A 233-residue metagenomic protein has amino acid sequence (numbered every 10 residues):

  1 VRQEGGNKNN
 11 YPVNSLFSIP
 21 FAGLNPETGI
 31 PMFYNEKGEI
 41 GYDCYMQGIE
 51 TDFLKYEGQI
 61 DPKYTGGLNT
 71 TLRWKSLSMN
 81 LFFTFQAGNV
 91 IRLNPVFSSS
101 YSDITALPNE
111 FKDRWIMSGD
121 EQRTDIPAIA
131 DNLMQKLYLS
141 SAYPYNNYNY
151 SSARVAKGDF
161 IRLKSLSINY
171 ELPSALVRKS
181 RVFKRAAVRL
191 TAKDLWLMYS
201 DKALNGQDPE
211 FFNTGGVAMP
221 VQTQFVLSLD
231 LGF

Functional and structural regions predicted by a protein language model:
V1-I30, L107, Y148, L197-F233: C-terminal beta-signal and terminal closure region of outer-membrane beta-barrel proteins
Q3, N9, S15, P26 (+2 more regions): Extracytoplasmic gating/loop element in the C-terminal half of outer-membrane beta-barrel translocons and assembly
Q47-Y56, D61, P108, D113 (+2 more regions): Extracytoplasmic loops and strand-loop junctions of Gram-negative outer membrane beta-barrel proteins
Q59-K63, A156-L163, A218-Q222: Transmembrane beta-barrel outer-membrane domains
Y64-G66, K75-L77, D159, V182-A186 (+1 more regions): Outer-envelope beta-barrel architecture signal
G67-N69, S165-N169, V226-S228: Membrane-embedded beta-strand positions in outer-membrane beta-barrel channels/transporters
S76-L81, A175-L176: Repeated loop/turn-to-beta-strand initiation elements of outer-membrane beta-barrel proteins
L81, V188-L190, L229: Membrane-embedded beta-strand positions of outer-membrane beta-barrel proteins
